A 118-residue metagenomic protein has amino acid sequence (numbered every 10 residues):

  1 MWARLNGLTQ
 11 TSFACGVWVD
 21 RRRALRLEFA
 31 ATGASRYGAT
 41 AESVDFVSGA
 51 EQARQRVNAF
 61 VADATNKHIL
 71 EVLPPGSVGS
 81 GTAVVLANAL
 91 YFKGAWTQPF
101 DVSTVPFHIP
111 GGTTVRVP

Functional and structural regions predicted by a protein language model:
M1-P118: Non-catalytic, conformational "gating/processing" segments within enzyme and secreted inhibitor domains
